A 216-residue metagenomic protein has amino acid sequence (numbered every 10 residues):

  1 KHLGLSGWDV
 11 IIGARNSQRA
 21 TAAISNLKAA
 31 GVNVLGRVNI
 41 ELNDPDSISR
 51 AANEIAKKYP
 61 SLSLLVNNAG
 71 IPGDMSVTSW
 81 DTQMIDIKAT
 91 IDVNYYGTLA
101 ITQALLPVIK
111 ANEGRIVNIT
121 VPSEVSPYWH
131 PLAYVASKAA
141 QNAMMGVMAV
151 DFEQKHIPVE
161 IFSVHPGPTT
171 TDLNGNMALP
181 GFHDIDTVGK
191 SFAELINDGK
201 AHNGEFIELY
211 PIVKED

Functional and structural regions predicted by a protein language model:
K1-I11: Canonical Rossmann dinucleotide-binding motif of NAD(H)/NADP(H)-dependent dehydrogenases/reductases, specifically
S17, N39-R50: The beta1-alpha1 cofactor-binding region of Rossmann-like NAD(H)/NADP(H)-dependent oxidoreductases
V32-N33, E54-N67, G73: A glycine-rich helix->loop->beta "capping" turn within Rossmann-like NAD(P)(H)-dependent oxidoreductase domains
A52, T102, I109, M145-G146 (+1 more regions): Short-chain dehydrogenase/reductase
K58-Y59, S76, A104-E113: A short helix-coil junction within the Rossmann-fold of NAD(P)-dependent oxidoreductases
N67-N68, R115-V121, E160-H165: Structural signature of the Rossmann-like NAD(P)-dependent dehydrogenase/reductase core
I71-P72, T78-I91, Y96-L99, K110-K155: Catalytic loop of short-chain dehydrogenase/reductase
V159, S163-T171, G175-D216: C-terminal helical subdomain
